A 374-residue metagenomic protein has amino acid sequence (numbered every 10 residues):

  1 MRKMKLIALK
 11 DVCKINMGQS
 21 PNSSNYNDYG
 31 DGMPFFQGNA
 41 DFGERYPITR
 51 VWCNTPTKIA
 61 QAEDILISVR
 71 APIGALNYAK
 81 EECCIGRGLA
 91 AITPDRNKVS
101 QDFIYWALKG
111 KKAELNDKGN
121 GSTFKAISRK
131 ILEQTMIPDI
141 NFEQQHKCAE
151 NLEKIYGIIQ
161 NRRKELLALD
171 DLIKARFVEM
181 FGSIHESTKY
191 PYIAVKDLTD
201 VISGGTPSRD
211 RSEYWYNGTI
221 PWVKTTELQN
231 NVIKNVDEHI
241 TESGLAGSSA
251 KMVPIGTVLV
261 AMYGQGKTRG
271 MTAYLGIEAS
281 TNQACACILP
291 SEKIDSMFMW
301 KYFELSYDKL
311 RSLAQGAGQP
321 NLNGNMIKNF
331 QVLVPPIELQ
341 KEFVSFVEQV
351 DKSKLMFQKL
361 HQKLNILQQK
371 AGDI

Functional and structural regions predicted by a protein language model:
M1-S20, Q134-E150, G157-T206, N329-V344 (+1 more regions): Non-catalytic DNA-recognition/assembly elements of restriction-modification systems
R2, P34, C83, N97 (+6 more regions): Residues that recognize and position ribonucleotide moieties
R2, V69, C83-A90, K109 (+3 more regions): A short glycine-rich beta-alpha junction/loop motif
L6-N25, G32-A62, K196-R211, T226-I255 (+1 more regions): Sequence-specific dsDNA recognition surfaces
Q37-N39, V51-K109, K224, T241-E304: A short beta-sheet element
D41-E44, P72, E114, L228-Q229 (+2 more regions): Active-site/binding-pocket entry motifs
L76, K118-G121, L313-G316: Short amphipathic beta-strand starts and helix->beta connectors
L108, K112, N116, Y156 (+2 more regions): Short amphipathic alpha-helical signal-transduction/dimerization elements
